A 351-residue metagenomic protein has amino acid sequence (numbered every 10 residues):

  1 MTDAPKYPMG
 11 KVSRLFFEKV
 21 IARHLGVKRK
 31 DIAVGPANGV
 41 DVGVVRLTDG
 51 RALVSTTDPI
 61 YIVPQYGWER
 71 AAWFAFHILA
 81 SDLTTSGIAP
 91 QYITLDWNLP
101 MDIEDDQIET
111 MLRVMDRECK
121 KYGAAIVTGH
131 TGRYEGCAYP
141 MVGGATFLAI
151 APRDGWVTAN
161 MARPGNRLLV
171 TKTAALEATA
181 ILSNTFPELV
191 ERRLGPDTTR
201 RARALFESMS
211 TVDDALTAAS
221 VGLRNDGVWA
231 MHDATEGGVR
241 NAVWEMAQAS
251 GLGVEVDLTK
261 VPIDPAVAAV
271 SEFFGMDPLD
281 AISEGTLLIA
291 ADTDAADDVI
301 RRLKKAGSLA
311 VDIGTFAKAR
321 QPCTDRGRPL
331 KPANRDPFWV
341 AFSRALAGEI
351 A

Functional and structural regions predicted by a protein language model:
M1-A351: Helix-biased detector of long, well-ordered alpha-helical tracts
